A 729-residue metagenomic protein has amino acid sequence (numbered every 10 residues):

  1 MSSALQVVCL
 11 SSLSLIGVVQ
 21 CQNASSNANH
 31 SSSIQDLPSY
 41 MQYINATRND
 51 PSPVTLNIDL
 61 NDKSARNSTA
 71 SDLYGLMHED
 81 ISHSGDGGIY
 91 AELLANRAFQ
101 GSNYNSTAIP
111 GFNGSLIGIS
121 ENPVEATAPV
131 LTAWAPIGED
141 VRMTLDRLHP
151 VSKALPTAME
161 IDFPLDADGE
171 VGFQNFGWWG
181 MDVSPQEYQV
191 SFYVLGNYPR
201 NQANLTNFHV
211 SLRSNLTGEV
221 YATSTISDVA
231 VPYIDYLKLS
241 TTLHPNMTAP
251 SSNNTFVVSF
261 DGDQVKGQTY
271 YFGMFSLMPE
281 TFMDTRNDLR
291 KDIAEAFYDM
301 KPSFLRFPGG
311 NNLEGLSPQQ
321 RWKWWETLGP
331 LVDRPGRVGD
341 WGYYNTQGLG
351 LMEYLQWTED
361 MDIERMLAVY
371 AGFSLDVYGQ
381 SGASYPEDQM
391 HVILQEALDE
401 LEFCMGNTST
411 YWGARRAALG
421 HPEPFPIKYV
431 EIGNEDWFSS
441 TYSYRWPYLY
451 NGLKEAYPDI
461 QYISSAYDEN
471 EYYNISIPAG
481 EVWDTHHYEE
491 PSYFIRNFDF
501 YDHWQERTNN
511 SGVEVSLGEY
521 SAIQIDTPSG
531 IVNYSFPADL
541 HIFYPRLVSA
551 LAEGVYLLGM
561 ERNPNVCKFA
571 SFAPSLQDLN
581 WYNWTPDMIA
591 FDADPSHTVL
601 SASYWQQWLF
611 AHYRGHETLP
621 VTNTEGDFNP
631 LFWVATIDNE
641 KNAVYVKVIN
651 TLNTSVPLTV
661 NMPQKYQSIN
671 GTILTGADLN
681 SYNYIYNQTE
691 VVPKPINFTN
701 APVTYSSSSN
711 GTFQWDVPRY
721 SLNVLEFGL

Functional and structural regions predicted by a protein language model:
M1-A24: Fungal secretory targeting signals
Q22-N311, G315-T346, E364, G382-H391 (+7 more regions): Extracellular and organelle-lumenal recognition/adhesion modules and their flexible linkers in secreted
D80-I81, Y90, F99-S102, L313 (+3 more regions): Aromatic/acidic polysaccharide-binding cleft in carbohydrate-active enzymes
P245-T248, N253-V257, F282-P302, Q347 (+6 more regions): An active-site-proximal structural segment forming one wall of the substrate-binding cleft that immediately precedes
N254-T269, R416, D436-L557, N563-V566 (+2 more regions): Noncatalytic carbohydrate-binding groove/subsite architecture in carbohydrate-active enzymes
S276-R286, V332-G348, A371-F373, G379-H391 (+4 more regions): The substrate-binding groove and active-site-proximal loops of carbohydrate-active enzymes, especially glycoside
P279, P308-N311, D376, T408-S440 (+1 more regions): Active-site groove signature of glycoside hydrolases
P630-K665, G671-G676, S721-V724: Carbohydrate-binding surface patches
